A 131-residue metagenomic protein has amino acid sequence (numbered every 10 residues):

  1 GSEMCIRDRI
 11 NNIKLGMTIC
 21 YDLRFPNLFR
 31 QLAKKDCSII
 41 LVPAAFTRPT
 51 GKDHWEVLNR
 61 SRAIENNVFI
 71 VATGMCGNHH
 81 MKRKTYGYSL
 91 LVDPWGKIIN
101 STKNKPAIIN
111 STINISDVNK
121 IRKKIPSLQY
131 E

Functional and structural regions predicted by a protein language model:
S2-K35, R48-V57, K120-Y130: Active-site catalytic loop in hydrolytic enzyme cores
R7-R9, L91, N110-T112: Short, well-ordered beta-strand micro-motif
R24-I109: CN hydrolase (nitrilase-like) catalytic-core segments centered on the catalytic cysteine and neighboring Lys/Glu
I115-D117: Non-catalytic surface loops within mature trypsin-like serine protease
